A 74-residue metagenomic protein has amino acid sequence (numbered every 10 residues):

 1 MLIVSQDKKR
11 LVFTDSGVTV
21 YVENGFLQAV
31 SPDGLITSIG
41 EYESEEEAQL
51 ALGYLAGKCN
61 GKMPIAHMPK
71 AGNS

Functional and structural regions predicted by a protein language model:
M1-S74: Eukaryotic intrinsically disordered, low-complexity regulatory linkers and tails enriched in Ser/Thr/Pro
